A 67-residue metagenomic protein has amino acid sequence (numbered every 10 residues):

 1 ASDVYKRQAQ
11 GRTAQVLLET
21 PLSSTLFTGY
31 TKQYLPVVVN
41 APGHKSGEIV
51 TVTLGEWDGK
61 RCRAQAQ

Functional and structural regions predicted by a protein language model:
S2-Q67: Terminal RNA-binding accessory module
